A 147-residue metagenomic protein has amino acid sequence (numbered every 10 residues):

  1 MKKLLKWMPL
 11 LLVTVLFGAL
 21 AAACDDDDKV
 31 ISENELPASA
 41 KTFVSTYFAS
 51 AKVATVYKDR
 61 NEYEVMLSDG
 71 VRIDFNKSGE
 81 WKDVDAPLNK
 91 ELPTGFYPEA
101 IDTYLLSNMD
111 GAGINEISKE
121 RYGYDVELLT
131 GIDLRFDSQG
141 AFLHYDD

Functional and structural regions predicted by a protein language model:
M1-L11: Bacterial N-terminal signal peptides that target proteins for export
K2, I31-D147: First exposed extracellular module after export/assembly in secreted or surface-exposed proteins
L12-F17: Sec-dependent N-terminal signal peptides of Gram-positive bacterial secreted proteins and lipoproteins
G18-A23: C-terminal motif of bacterial Sec signal peptides marking the signal peptidase cleavage site
D25-D28: Bacterial signal peptide processing site
